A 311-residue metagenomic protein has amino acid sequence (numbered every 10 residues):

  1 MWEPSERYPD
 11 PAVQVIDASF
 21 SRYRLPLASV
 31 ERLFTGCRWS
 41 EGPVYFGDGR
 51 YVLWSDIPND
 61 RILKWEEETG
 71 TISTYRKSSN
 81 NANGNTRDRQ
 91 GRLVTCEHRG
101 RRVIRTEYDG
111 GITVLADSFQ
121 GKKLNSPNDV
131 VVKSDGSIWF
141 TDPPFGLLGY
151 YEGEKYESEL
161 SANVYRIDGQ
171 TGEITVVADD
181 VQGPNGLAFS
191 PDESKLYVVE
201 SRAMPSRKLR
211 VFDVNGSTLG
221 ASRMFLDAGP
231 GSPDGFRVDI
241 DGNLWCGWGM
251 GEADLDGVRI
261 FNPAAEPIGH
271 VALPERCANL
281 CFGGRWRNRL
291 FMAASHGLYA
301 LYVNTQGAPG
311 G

Functional and structural regions predicted by a protein language model:
M1-G311: Sequence-structural signature of mature extracellular/luminal beta-sheet repeat domains, prominently beta-propellers
